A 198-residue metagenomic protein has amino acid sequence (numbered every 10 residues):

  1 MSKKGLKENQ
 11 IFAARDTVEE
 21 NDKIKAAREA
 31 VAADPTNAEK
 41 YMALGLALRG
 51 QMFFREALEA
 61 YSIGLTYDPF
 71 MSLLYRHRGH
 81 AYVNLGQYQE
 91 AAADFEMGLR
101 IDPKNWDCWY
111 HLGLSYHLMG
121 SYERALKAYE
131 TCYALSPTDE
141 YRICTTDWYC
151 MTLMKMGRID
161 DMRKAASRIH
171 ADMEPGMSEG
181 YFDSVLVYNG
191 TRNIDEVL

Functional and structural regions predicted by a protein language model:
M1-E39, A43: N-terminal leader/linker segments that initiate helical-solenoid repeat arrays
E29-A30, I63-G64, M97-G98, T131-C132 (+1 more regions): Canonical positions in the second alpha-helix
A33, Y67, I101, L135-T138 (+1 more regions): Structural marker of alpha-solenoid helical repeat scaffolds
G50-Q51, N84-L85, L118, K155: Register position in tetratricopeptide repeats
